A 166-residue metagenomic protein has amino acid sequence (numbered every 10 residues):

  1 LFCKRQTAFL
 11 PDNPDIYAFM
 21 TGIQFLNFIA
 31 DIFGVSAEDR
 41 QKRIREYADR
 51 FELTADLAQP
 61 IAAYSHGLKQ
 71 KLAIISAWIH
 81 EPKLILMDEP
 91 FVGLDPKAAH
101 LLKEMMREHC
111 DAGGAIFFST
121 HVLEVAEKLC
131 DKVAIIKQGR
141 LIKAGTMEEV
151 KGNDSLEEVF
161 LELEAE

Functional and structural regions predicted by a protein language model:
N27, D31, D39-D56: Conserved ABC ATPase "signature" region
P60-G67: Conserved ABC ATPase signature
I85-E89: Catalytic Walker B motif of ABC-type/P-loop ATPase nucleotide-binding domains
A99-A112: Helical segment within the ABC ATPase nucleotide-binding domain
A126-K128: A short, surface-exposed alpha-helical micro-motif characterized by mixed small hydrophobic and charged/polar residues
A144-G145: ABC ATPase "signature
